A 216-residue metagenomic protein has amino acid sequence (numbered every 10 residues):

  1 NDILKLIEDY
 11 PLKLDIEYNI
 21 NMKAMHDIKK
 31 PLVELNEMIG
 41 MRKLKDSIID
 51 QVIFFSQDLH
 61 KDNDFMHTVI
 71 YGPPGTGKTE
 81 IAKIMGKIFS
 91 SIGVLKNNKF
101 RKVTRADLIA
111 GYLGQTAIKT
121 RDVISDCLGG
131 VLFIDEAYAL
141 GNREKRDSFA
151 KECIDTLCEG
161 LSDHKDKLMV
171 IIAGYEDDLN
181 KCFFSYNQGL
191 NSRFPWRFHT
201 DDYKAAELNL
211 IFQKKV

Functional and structural regions predicted by a protein language model:
M25-Y71, K87: Pre-Walker A (pre-P-loop) alpha-helix and adjacent loop at the N terminus of AAA/AAA+ ATPase modules, a conserved
N63-N98, D122-D126: Walker A/P-loop
N97-C127: Short glycine-rich substrate-engagement loop in P-loop NTPases that contacts/grips substrate
R105-T116, A139-K151, F198-H199: Flexible beta-alpha connector loops of hexameric P-loop NTPases
I124-D126, C153-L168: Substrate-engagement module of ASCE P-loop NTPases
F133-D135, D155-T156, L168-E176: Structural recognition of the conserved hydrophobic beta-strand(s) that form the central parallel beta-sheet of P-loop
F183-D202: A short helix-turn-beta junction within AAA+ P-loop NTPase domains corresponding to the substrate/partner-engaging
Y186-Q188, N209-V216: Conserved AAA+ ATPase "sensor/coupling" helix adjacent to the nucleotide-binding pocket
